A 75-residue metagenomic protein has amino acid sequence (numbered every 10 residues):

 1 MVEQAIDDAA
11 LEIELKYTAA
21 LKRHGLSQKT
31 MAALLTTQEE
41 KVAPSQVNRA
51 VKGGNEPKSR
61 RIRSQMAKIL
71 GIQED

Functional and structural regions predicted by a protein language model:
M1-L26: A short, Lys/Arg-rich alpha-helix, primarily the initiator
T30-L35: Short alpha-helical "recognition helix" segments of helix-turn-helix
T37-P57: Recognition helix of helix-turn-helix/homeodomain-like DNA-binding domains that insert into the DNA major groove
S59-D75: DNA major-groove recognition helix of helix-turn-helix/homeodomain DNA-binding modules
